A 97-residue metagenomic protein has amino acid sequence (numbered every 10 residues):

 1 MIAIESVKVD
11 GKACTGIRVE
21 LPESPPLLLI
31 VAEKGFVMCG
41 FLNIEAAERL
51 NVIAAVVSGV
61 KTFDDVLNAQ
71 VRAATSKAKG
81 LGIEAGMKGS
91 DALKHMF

Functional and structural regions predicted by a protein language model:
M1-F97: Residues that scaffold, gate, or flank divalent-cation-dependent active/transport sites
